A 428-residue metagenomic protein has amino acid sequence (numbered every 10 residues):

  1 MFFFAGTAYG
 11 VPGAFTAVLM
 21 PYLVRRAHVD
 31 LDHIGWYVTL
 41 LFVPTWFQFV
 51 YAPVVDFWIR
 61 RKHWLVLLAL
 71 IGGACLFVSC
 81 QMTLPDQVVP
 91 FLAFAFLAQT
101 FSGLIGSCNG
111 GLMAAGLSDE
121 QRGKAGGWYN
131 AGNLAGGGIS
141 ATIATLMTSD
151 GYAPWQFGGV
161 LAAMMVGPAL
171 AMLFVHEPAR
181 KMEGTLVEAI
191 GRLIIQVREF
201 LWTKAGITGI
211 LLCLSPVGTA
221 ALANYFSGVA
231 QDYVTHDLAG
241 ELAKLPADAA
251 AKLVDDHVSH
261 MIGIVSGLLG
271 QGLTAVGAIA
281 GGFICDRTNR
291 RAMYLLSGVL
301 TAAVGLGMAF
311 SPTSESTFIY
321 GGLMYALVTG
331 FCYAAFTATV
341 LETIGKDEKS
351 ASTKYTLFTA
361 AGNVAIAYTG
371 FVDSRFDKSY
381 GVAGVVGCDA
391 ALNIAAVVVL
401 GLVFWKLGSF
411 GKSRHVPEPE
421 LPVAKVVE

Functional and structural regions predicted by a protein language model:
M1-T45, I207-L212, P216-Y233, D237-A239 (+1 more regions): Helix-loop boundary and gating motifs at the non-cytosolic
T45-Q48, G123-A144, T359-G370: Glycine-rich segments within core transmembrane alpha-helices of 12-TM secondary carriers
W46-R60, V276-R290, D377: Helix-to-loop junctions at the C-terminal end of transmembrane segments in multipass secondary transporters
F57-L70, D286-V299: Cytoplasmic membrane-interface "Motif A"-like loop-to-helix N-cap segments of 12-TM Major Facilitator Superfamily
V66, L70-P85, V299-T313: C-terminal ends and interior cores of transmembrane alpha-helices in multi-pass membrane transporters/permeases
L104-L117, F331-D347: Intracellular juxtamembrane helix-capping segments at the cytosolic ends of symmetry-related transmembrane helices
R180-G209, L242-A251, P422-A424: Juxtamembrane intracellular "pre-TM" segments in multi-pass secondary transporters
R291-F336: C-terminal transmembrane helical hairpin of 12-TM major facilitator-type secondary transporters
